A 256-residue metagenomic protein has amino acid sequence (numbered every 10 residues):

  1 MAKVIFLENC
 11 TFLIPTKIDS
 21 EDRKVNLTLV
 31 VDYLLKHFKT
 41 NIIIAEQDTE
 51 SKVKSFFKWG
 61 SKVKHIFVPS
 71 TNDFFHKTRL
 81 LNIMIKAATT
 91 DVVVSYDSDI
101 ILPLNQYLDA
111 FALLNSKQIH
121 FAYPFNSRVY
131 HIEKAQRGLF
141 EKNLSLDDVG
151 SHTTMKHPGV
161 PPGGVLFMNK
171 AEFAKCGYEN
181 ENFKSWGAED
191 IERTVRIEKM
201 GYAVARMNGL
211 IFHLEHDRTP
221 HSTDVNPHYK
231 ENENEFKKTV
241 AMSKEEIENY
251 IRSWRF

Functional and structural regions predicted by a protein language model:
M1-D32: N-proximal low-complexity "stem/linker" segments adjacent to membrane-targeting elements
I5, D22-N26, V160, E181-F256: C-terminal catalytic/acceptor-binding lobe
V31-P69: Acidic donor-binding segment of Leloir-type glycosyltransferases
T71-A87: Glycine-rich, basic loop-to-helix element that forms the pyrophosphate-binding segment of sugar-nucleotide handling
K77-N82, D99-I100, Y107, P161-V165 (+2 more regions): Conserved glycosyltransferase catalytic-site signature
A88-D91, Y178: Active-site acidic short loop of glycosyltransferases
T90-P103: Short beta-strand-to-loop acidic/aromatic patch adjacent to the donor-nucleotide binding site
P103-E181: Conserved catalytic core of nucleotide-sugar-dependent glycosyltransferases
